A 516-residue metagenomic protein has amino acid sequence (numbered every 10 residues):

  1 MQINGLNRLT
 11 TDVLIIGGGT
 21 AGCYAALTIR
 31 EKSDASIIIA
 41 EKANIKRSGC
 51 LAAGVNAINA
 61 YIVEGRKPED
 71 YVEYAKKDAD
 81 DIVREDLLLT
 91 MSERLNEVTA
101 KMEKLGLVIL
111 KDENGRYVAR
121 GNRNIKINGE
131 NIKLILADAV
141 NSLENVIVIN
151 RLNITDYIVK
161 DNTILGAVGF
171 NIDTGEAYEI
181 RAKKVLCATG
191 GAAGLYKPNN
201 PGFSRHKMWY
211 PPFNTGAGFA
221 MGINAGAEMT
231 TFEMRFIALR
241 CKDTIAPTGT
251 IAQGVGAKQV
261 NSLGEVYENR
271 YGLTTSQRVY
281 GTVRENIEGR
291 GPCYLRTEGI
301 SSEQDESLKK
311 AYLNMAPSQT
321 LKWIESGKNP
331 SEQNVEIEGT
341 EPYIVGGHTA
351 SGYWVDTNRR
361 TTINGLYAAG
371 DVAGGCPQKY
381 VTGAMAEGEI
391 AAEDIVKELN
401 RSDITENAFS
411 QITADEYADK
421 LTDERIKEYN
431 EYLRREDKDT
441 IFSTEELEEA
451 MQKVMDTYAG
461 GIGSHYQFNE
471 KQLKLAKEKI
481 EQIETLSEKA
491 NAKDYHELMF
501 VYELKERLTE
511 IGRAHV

Functional and structural regions predicted by a protein language model:
R8-T11, T174-K184, T362: Core beta-strand elements of the Rossmann-like FAD/NAD(P) dinucleotide-binding domain in flavoenzyme oxidoreductases
V13-I39: N-terminal Rossmann-like FAD-binding beta1-loop-alpha1 element of flavoenzymes
E31-A53: Glycine-rich FAD pyrophosphate-binding loop
N59-M91: Glycine-rich active-site loop/strand segments that organize a redox cofactor
N96, E103-T155, T231-Y380, M385 (+2 more regions): Mobile, glycine/GP-rich and aromatic-enriched active-site lid/loop segments adjacent to catalytic centers
G129-D156, K160-T163, V168-E179, F219 (+1 more regions): Helical element adjacent to the flavin cofactor pocket in flavoenzyme catalytic cores
C187-A246, T382-A386, I390-D394: Glycine-rich loop(s) and the adjacent beta-strand/alpha-helix scaffold that form part
M229, E233-C241, V372-K379, E393-Q452 (+1 more regions): Active-site-proximal substrate-binding core of FAD-dependent oxidoreductases
